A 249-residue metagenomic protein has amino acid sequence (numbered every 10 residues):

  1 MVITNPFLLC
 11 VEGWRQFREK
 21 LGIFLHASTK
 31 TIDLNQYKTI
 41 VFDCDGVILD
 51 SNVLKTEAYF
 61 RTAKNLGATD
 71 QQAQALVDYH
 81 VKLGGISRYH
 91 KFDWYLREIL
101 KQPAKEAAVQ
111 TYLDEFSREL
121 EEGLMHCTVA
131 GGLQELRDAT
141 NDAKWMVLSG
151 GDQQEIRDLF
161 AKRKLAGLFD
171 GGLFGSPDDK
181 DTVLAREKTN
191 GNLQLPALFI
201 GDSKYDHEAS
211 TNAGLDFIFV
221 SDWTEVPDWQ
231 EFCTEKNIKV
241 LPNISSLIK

Functional and structural regions predicted by a protein language model:
M1-Y37, Q153, R157-K249: Asp-based, Mg2+/Mn2+-dependent phosphohydrolase catalytic module
F24-C44, I48-V129: N-terminal helical cap/lid subdomain that shapes the substrate entry/recognition surface in HAD-like hydrolases
I48, W145, F199: Conserved SAM-binding loop
L54, S87, T128-G132, G151-D152 (+3 more regions): Short beta->alpha linker loops
K55-R61, D152-L159: Short, solvent-exposed amphipathic alpha-helices that sit in or adjacent to ligand/effector-binding or catalytic
E57, H90, G131-Q134, T182-R186 (+1 more regions): Short, contiguous clusters of charged residues that form electrostatic/catalytic patches at enzyme active sites, used
R118-V147, Q153, T182: Short, acidic loop-to-helix structural element flanking the phosphoryl-transfer center in phosphate-processing enzymes
